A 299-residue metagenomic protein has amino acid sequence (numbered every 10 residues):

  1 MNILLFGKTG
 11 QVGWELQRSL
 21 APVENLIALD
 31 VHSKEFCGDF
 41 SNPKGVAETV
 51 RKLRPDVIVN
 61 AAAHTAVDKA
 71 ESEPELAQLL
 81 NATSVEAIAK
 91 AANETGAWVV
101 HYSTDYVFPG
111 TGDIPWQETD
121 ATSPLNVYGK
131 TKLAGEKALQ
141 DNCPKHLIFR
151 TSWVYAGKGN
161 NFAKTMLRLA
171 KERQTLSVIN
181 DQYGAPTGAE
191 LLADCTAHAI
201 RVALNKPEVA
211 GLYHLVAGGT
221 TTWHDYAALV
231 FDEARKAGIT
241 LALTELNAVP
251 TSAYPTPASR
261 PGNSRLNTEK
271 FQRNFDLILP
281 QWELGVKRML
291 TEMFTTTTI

Functional and structural regions predicted by a protein language model:
I3-A21: N-terminal Rossmann NAD(P)H-binding glycine-rich loop of SDR-like oxidoreductase domains
D30-K44: Rossmann-fold cofactor-recognition segment
F40-L80: NAD(P)H-binding glycine-rich loop region in Rossmannoid oxidoreductase-like domains and their noncatalytic homologs
I58, S72-V100: NAD(P)-cofactor binding segment of oxidoreductase domains
L79, S84-A87, E94, V107-F149 (+1 more regions): Catalytic helix-loop patch of NAD(P)-dependent Rossmann-fold dehydrogenases
A138-H198: NAD(P)-dependent short-chain dehydrogenase/reductase
C195-T196, V202-P255: Mid/C-terminal beta-alpha module of Rossmann-like enzyme folds, strongest in SDR-family dehydrogenases/epimerases
Q281-I299: Amphipathic terminal alpha-helices
